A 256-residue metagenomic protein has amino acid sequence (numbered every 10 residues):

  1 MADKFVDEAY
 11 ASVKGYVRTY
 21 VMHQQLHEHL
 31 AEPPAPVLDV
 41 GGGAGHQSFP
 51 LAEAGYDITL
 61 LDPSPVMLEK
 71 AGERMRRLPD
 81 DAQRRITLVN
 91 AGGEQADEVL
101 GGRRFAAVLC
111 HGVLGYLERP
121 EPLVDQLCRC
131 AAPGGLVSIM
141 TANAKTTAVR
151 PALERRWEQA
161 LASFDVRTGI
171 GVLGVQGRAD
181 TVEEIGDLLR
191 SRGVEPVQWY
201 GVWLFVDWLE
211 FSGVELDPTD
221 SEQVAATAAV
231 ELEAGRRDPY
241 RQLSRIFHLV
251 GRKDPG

Functional and structural regions predicted by a protein language model:
M1-P33, H46, P50, M67-K70 (+2 more regions): Conserved class I S-adenosyl-L-methionine
L38, H46, P50-A96: Class I SAM-dependent methyltransferase SAM/SAH-binding core
L109: A conserved beta-strand element that flanks and buttresses the S-adenosyl-L-methionine
G112-V113: Short catalytic micro-motifs in class I SAM-dependent methyltransferases
E121-L136: A short glycine-rich, Lys/Arg-flanked "PGG" loop and its adjoining helix->strand segment in the class I
L136-F164: Conserved class I S-adenosyl-L-methionine
Q176-G193, W199: Short alpha-helix
Q198-G256: Conserved Class I S-adenosyl-L-methionine
